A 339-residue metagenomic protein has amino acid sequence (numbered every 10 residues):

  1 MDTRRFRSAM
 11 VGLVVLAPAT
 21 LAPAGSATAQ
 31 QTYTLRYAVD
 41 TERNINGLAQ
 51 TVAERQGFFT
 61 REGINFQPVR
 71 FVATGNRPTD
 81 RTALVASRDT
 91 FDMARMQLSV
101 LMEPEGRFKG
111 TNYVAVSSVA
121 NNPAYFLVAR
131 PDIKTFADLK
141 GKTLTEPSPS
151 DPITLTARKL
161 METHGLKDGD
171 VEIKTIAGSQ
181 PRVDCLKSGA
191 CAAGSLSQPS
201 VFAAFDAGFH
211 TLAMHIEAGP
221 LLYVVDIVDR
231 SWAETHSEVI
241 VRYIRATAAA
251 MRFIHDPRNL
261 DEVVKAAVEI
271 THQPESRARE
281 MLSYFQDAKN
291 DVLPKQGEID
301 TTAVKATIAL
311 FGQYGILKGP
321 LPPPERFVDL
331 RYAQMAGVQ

Functional and structural regions predicted by a protein language model:
M1-L13: Bacterial N-terminal signal peptides that target proteins for export
V11-A22: Bacterial N-terminal signal peptides
P23-A29: Sec/Tat signal peptide C-region and signal peptidase I cleavage site
Q30-K167, I173-I176, R182-C185, A192-Q198 (+2 more regions): Short, glycine-/small- and polar/acidic-enriched structural segments that line small-molecule recognition paths
R55, I64, G106, D132 (+8 more regions): Sec-exported extracytoplasmic/periplasmic mature domains
Q97, Q180-T271: Pocket-lining segment of extracytoplasmic ligand-binding domains
E234-K318: Secondary-structure end/capping motifs
K305-Q339: Conserved C-terminal helix/tail region of periplasmic/extracytoplasmic solute-binding proteins
